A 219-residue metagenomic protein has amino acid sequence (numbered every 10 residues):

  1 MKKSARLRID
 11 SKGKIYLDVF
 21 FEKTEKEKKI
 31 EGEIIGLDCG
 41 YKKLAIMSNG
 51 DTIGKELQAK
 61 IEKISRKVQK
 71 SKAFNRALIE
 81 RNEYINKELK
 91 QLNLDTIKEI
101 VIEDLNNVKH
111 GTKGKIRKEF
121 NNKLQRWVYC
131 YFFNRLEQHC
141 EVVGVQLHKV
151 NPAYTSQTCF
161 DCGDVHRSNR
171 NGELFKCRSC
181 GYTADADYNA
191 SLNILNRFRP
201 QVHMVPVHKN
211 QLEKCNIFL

Functional and structural regions predicted by a protein language model:
M1-K2, E103: Short low-complexity stretches enriched in small and charged residues
K2-K3, C180: Low-complexity, intrinsically disordered Gly/Pro/Thr-rich segments
K3-D10: Short amphipathic beta-strand and strand-loop transition segments with alternating hydrophobic
A5, A45, A59, A73 (+4 more regions): A sequence-composition feature that detects small, non-aromatic residues
R6, I34-G36, F74, L89 (+5 more regions): Generic structural signal for short, flexible, solvent-exposed coil/loop and linker residues
S11-F133, Q201-L219: Substrate-contacting helices/loops that form the catalytic groove of nucleic-acid and nucleotide-polymer processing
T24, N121-K123, W127-L219: Positively charged, low-complexity nucleic-acid-binding target-recognition regions
